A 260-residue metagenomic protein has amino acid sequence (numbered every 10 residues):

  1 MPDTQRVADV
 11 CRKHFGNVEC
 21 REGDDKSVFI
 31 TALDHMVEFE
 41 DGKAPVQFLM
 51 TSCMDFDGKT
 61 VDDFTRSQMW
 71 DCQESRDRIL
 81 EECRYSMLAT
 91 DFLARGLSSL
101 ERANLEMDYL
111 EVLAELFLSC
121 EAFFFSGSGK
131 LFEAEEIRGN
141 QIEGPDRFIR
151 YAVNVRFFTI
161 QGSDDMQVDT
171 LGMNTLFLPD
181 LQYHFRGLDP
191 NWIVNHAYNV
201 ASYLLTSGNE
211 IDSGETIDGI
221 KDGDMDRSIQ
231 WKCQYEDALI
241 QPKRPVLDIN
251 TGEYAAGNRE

Functional and structural regions predicted by a protein language model:
M1, D91-A94, F185-G187: Short beta-strand-to-loop capping motifs
P2-D77: N-terminal low-complexity, intrinsically disordered segments
D3-R6, S98-Y109, D189-H196: Short amphipathic alpha-helical segments
R12-E22, D108-F123, Y203-D212: Structural alpha-beta junctions
S27-H35, E121-G129, T159-Q161: Low-complexity, flexible helical/coil segments
I30-A32, D41-A44, L80-E82, G144-F148 (+1 more regions): A generic structural signal for short, non-catalytic loop/turn and secondary-structure boundary residues
C53-N154: Internal, hydrophobic cores of structured domains that mediate oligomerization or house catalytic pockets within large
F125-E260: Aromatic/basic-lined ligand-recognition segments that form π-stacking hydrophobic pockets flanked by Lys/Arg to engage
